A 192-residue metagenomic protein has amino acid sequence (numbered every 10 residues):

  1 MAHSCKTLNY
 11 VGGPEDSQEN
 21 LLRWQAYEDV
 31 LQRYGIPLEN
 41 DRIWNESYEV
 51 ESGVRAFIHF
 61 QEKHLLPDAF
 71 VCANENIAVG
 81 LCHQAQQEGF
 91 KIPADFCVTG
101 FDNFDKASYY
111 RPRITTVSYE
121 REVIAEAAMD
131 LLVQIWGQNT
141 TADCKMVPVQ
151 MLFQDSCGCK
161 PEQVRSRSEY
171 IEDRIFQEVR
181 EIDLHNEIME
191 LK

Functional and structural regions predicted by a protein language model:
M1-K192: Bacterial carbohydrate/catabolite-sensing allosteric modules
